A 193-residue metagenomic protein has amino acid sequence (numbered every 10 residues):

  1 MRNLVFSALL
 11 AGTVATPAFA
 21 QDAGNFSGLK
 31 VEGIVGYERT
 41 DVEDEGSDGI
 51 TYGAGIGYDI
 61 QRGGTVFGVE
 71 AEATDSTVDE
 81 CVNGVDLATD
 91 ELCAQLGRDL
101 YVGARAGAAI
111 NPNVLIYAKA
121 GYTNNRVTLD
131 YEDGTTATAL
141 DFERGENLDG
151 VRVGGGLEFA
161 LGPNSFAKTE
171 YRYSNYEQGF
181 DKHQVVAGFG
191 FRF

Functional and structural regions predicted by a protein language model:
R2-V5, L9, P17-F193: Gram-negative outer-membrane beta-barrel domains
